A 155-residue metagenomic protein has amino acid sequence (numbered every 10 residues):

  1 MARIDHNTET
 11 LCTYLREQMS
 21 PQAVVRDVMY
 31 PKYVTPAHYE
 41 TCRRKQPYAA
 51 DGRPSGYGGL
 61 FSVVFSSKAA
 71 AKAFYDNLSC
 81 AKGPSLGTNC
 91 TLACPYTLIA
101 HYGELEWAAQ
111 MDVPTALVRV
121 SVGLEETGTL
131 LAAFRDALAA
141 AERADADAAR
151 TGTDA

Functional and structural regions predicted by a protein language model:
M1: Active-site neighborhood of glycoside hydrolase catalytic domains
D5: Catalytic core of tubulin tyrosine ligase-like
E9-L92, A100-A109: Conserved small-domain helix->loop->beta segment predominantly found in fold-type I
A69, D76, T91-A155: PLP-dependent enzyme catalytic core of the Aspartate aminotransferase-like
